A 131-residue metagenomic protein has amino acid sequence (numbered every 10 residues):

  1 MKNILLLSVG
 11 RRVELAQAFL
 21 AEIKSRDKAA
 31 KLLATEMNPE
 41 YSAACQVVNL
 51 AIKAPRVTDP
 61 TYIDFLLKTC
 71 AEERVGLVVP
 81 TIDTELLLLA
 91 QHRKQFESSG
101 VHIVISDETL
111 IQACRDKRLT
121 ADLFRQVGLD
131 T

Functional and structural regions predicted by a protein language model:
M1-I105: ATP-binding N-terminal substructure of ATP-dependent carboxylate-amine bond-forming enzymes
E97-T131: A conserved helix-loop-beta module that forms one wall/lid of the active-site cleft in ATP-utilizing catalytic domains
